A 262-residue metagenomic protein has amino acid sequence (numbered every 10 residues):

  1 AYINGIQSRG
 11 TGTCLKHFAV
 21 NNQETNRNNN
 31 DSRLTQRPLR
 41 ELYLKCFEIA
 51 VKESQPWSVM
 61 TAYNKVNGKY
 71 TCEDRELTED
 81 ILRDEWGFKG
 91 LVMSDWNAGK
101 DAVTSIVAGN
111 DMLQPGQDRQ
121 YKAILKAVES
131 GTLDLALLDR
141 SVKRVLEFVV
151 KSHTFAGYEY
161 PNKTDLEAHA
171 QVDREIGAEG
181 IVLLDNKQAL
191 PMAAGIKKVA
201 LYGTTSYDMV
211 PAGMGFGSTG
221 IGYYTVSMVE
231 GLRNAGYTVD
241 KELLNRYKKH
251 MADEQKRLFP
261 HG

Functional and structural regions predicted by a protein language model:
A1-G262: Glycoside hydrolase catalytic-domain context in secreted enzymes
